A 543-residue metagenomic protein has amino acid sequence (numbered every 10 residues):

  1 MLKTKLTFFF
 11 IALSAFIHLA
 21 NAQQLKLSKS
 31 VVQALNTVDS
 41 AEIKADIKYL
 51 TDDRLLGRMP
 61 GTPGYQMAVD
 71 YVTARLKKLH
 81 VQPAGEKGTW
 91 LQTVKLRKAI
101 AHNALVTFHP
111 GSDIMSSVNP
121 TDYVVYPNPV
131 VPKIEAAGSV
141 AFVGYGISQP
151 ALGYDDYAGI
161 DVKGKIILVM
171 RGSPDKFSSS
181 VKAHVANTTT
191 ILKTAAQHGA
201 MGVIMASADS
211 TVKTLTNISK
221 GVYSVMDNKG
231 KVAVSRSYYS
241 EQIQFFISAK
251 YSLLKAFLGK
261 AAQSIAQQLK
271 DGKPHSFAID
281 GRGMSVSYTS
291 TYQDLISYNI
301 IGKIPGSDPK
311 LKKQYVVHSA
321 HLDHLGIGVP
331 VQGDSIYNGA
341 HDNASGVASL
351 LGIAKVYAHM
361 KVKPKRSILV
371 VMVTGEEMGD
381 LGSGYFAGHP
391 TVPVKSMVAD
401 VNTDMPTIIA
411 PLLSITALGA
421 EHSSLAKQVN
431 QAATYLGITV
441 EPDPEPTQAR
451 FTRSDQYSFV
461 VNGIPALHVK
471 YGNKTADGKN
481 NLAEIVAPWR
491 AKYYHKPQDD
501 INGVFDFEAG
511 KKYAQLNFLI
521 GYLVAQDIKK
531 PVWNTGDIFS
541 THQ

Functional and structural regions predicted by a protein language model:
M1-K26: Bacterial Sec-dependent N-terminal signal peptides
A22-E86, K313-Y315, N534: N-terminal hydrophobic or amphipathic helices/low-complexity stretches enriched in small/hydrophobic/Pro/Gly
K26-V31, G111, V124-D155, G159 (+3 more regions): Soluble metallo-hydrolase cores and metallopeptidase-like ectodomains found primarily in the secretory/periplasmic
L56-P174: Noncatalytic luminal/extracellular "stalk/propeptide" segments of secretory-pathway proteins
S117-V118, A233-Q263, V373-K479, E484 (+1 more regions): Metal-dependent peptidase/peptidase-like ectodomains
V118-R236, P305, N338, D342 (+1 more regions): Extracellular/luminal Protease-associated
H184-T190, T211, G326, Q332-S424: Acidic/histidine-rich catalytic neighborhood of metal-dependent amide-processing enzymes
K355, H359, A476-Q543: His/Asp/Glu-rich mid-to-C-terminal helical/loop segments that flank catalytic regions of hydrolases
